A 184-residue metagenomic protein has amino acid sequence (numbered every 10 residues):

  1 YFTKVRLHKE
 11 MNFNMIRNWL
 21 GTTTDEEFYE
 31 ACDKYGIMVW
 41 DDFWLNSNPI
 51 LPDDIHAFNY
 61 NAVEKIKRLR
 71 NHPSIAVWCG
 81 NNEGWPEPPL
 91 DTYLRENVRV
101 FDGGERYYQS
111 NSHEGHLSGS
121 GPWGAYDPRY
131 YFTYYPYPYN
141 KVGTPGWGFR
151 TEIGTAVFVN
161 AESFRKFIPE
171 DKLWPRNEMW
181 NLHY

Functional and structural regions predicted by a protein language model:
Y1-F2, K34, Y93, Y126 (+1 more regions): Generic alpha-helical propensity signal that fires on short helical segments and nearby coil/disordered stretches
Y1-S120: Active-site mouth of glycoside hydrolases
Y35-G36, I50, K65, V100 (+6 more regions): Residue-level detector of solvent-exposed, low-hydrophobicity positions
W78, R99, Y137-Y184: Substrate-binding clefts and catalytic carboxylate motifs of secreted carbohydrate-active enzymes
P86-L94, H113-G148, F158-E162: Substrate-binding cleft/loops of secretory-pathway carbohydrate-active enzymes
